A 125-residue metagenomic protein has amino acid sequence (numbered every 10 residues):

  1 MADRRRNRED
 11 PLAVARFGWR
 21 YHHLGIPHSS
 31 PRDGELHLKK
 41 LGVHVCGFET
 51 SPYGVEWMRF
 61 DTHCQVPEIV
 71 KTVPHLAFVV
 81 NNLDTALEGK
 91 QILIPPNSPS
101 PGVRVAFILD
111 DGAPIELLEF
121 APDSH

Functional and structural regions predicted by a protein language model:
M1-T50, V55-E68, G89-H125: Vicinal oxygen chelate
G25-P27, A77-N81: Short hydrophobic/aromatic beta-strand micro-patches that form the beta-sheet surface supporting nucleotide- or nucleic
H63, N81-A86: Short, charged/polar surface micro-motifs in flexible loops or helix N-caps
V73-H75: Short active-site oxyanion
V79-L83, F120-P122: Beta-hairpin (beta-strand-turn-beta-strand) motif
